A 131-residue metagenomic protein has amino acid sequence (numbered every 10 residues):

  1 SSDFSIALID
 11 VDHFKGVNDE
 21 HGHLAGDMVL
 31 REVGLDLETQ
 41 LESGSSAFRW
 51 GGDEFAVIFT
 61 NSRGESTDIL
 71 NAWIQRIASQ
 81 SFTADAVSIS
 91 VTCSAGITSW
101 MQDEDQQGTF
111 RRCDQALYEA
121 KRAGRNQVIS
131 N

Functional and structural regions predicted by a protein language model:
S1-H21, L37, F48: Active-site-proximal structural segments of metal-dependent nucleotidyl cyclase/transferase enzymes
F14, V33, W50, F55 (+1 more regions): Hydrophobic framework residues that shape the active-site pocket of cyclic nucleotide turnover catalytic cores
H23, T98-S130: Catalytic-core segments of nucleotide cyclases and related cyclic-nucleotide turnover enzymes
A25-S46, E54, T60, I77: Active-site-proximal alpha-helical element of nucleotidyl cyclase-like catalytic domains and analogous helices
G34-L35, E65-T83, R112-D114: Alpha-helical scaffold within the catalytic cores of cyclic-nucleotide enzymes
T39-G44, Q75-V87, E119: Short catalytic/binding micro-motifs of nucleotide second-messenger systems
S46-R49, I89: A short pre-motif secondary-structure segment
I58-S66, D85-S88, C93-R111: Catalytic strand-loop-helix junctions within cyclic-nucleotide turnover domains
